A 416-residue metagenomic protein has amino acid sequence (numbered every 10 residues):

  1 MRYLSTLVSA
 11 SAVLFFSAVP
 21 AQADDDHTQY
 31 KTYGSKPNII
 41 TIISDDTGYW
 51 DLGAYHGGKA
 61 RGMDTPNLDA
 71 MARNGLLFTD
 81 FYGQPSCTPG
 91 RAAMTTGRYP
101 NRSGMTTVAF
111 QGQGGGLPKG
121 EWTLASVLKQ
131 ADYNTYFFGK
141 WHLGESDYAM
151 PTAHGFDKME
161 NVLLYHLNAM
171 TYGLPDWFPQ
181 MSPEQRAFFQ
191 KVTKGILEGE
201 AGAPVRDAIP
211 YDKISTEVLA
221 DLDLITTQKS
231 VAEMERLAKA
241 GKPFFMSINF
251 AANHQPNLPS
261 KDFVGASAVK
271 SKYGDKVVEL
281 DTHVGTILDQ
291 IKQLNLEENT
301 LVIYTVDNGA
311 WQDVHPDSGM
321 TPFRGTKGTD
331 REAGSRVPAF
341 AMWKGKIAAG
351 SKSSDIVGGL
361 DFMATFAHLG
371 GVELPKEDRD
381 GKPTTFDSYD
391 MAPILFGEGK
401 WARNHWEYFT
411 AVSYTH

Functional and structural regions predicted by a protein language model:
R2-L4, S11-S17, A23-Y414: Formylglycine-dependent sulfatase
